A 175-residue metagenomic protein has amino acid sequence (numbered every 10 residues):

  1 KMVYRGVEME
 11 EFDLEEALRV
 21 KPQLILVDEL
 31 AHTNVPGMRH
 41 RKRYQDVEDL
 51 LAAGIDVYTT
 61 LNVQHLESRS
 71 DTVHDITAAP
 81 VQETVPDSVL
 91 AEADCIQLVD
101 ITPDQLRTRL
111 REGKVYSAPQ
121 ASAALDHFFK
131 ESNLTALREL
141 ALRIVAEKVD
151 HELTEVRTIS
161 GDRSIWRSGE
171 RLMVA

Functional and structural regions predicted by a protein language model:
K1-A53: Conserved P-loop/Walker A NTP-binding site and adjacent catalytic elements of P-loop NTPases
R5-E11, A78-P80, L153-T158: Short gly/ser/thr-rich secondary-structure transition/capping motifs
E16-L18, D49, D87-V89, R163-W166: Replace "in large, NTP-powered and nucleic-acid-processing enzymes" with "in large, NTP-powered factors and other
P22, A53-V57, A91-C95, G169-E170: Short glycine-/polar-rich loops that comprise or flank the Walker A/P-loop and associated switch/sensor motifs
I25-V27, D56-V63, E92, V99: Structural recognition of the conserved hydrophobic beta-strand(s) that form the central parallel beta-sheet of P-loop
K42-R43, E48-A78, P103: Signature of the SF2 helicase/ATPase Hel1-core->accessory helical subdomain module
D75-V99: A short helix-turn-beta junction within AAA+ P-loop NTPase domains corresponding to the substrate/partner-engaging
E92, I96-A175: Membrane-embedded alpha-helical bundles that form conduits across membranes
